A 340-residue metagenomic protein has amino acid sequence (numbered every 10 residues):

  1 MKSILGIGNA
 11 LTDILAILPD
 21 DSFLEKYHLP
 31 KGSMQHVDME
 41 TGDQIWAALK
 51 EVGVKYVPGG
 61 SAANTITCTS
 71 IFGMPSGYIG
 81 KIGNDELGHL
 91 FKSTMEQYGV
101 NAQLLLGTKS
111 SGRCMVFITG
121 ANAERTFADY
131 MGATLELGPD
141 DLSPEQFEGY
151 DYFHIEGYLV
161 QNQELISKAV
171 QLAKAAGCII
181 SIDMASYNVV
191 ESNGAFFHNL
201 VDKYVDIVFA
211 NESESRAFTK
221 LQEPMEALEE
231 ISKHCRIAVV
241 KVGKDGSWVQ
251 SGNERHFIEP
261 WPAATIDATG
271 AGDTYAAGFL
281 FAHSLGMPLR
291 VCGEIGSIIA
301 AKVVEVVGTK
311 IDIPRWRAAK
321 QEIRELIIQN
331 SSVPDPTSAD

Functional and structural regions predicted by a protein language model:
K2-I17, L24-K31, Q35, K50-E51 (+2 more regions): Conserved phosphate-binding/catalytic region of the ribokinase-like
I7-N9, K81-N84, G107, G120 (+2 more regions): Cofactor-binding loop segments of dinucleotide-utilizing enzymes, especially the Rossmann-like FAD- and NAD(P)+-binding
T41-R113, E322-I328: Substrate-binding N-lobe of the ribokinase-like
S76, A102, I180-S181, A238: Hydrophobic beta-strand scaffold residues
Q97, G132-P139, Y187-S192, K220-L221: Short gly/ser/thr-rich secondary-structure transition/capping motifs
Q103-L105, V116-V160: Conserved phosphate-binding/catalytic loop of the ribokinase/pfkB sugar-kinase fold
N162-V170: Active-site-adjacent beta->alpha loops and helix N-cap segments on the catalytic face of soluble alpha/beta enzymes
V170-Q171, A175-I179, A185-F257: Conserved phosphate/ATP/ADP-binding segment of small-molecule kinases
